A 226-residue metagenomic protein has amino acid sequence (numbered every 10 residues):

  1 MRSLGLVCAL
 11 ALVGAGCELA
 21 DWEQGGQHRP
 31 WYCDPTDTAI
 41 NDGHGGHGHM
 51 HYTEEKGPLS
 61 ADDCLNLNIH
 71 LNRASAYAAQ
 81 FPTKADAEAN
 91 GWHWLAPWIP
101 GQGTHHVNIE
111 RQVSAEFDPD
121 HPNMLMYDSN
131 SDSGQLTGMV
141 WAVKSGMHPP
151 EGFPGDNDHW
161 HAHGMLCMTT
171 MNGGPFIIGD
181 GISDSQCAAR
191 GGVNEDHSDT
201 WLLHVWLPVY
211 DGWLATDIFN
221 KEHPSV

Functional and structural regions predicted by a protein language model:
R2-V7: Sec-dependent signal peptide recognition, specifically the positively charged N-region followed immediately by
V13-G16: C-terminal motif of bacterial Sec signal peptides marking the signal peptidase cleavage site
E18-D21: Bacterial signal peptide processing site
G25-V226: Primary mode marks residue(s) on the alpha4-beta5-alpha5 output face of response regulator receiver
